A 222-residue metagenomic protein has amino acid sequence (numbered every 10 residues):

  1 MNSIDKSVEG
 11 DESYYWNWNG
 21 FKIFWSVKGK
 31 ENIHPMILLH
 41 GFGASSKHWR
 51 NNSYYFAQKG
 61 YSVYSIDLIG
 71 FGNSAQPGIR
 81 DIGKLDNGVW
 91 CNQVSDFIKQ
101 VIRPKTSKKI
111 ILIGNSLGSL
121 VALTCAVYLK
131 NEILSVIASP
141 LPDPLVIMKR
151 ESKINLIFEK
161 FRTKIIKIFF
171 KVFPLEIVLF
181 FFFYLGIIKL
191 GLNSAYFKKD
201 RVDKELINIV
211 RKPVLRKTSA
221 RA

Functional and structural regions predicted by a protein language model:
M1-W16, S26: An N-terminal hydrophobic leader/cap segment in hydrolases
W16-F21, S26, Q58, L68-I113 (+1 more regions): Active-site loop/oxyanion-hole signature of alpha/beta-hydrolase fold enzymes
I23, I147, V172-A222: Conserved alpha/beta-hydrolase catalytic His-Asp/Glu region
N32-I33, G41-A44, S116-L117: Active-site glycine-rich loops that stabilize anionic/oxyanionic intermediates across multiple enzyme folds
G41-N51, V63: Serine-hydrolase catalytic-loop signature spanning alpha/beta hydrolases and amidase-signature enzymes
G43, L68-G72, D143: Alpha/beta-hydrolase active-site loop signature
P104-K153: Conserved hydrolase catalytic core segment
